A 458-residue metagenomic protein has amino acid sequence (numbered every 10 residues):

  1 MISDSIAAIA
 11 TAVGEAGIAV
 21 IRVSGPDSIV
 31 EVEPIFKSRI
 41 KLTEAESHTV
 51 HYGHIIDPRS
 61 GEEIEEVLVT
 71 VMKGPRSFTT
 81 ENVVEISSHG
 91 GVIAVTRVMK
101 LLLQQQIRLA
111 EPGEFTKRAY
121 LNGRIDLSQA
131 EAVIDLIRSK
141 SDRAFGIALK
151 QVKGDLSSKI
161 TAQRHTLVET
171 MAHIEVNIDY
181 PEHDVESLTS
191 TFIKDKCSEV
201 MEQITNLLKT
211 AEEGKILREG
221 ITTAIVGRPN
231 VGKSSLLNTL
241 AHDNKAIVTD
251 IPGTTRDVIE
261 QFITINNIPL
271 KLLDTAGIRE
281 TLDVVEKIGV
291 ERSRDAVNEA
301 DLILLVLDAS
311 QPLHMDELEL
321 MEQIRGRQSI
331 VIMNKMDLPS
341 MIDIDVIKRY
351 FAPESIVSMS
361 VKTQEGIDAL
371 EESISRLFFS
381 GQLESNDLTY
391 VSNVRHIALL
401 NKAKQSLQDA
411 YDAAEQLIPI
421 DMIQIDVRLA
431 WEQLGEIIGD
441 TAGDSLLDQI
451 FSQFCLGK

Functional and structural regions predicted by a protein language model:
M1-G146, K150, G154, I330: A glycine-rich (often HGG/GG-containing) alpha/beta subdomain
I2-I9, H54, F145-T264, T281-D283 (+1 more regions): C-terminal-of-GTPase-core extension/linker across diverse P-loop GTPases
G14-E15, S60-I64, R76-E81, G113 (+6 more regions): Short flexible coil/turn linkers enriched for glycine and charged/polar residues that connect secondary-structure
H51-E65, V69-K73, G253-T281, E299-L302: Switch I (G2) and immediately adjacent beta-strands of P-loop GTPase domains
A241, A276-G277, D301, D308 (+1 more regions): Short glycine-/small-residue-rich Rossmann-like dinucleotide-binding loops
A246, L270-K271, V297, L304 (+1 more regions): Hydrophobic "anchor" residues on beta-strands that sit immediately upstream of conserved functional sites
E286-S310: Inter-motif core of Ras-like GTPase G domains
